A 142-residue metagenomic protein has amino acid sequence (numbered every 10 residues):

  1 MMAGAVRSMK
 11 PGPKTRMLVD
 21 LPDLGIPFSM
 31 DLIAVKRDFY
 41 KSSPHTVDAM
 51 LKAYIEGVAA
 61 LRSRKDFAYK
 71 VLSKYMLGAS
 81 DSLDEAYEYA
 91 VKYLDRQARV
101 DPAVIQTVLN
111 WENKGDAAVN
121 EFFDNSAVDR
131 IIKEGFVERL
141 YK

Functional and structural regions predicted by a protein language model:
M1-G4, D23, D38: Solvent-exposed coil/turn segments that connect beta secondary-structure elements in extracytoplasmic/periplasmic
G4-A5, F67: Short alpha-helical
A5-P22: Ligand-binding "clamshell"
L21-S29: A structural motif
S29-T46: A bilobed periplasmic-binding-protein/Venus flytrap-type ligand-binding module shared by bacterial periplasmic
K41-V119: Secondary-structure end/capping motifs
N110-K142: Conserved C-terminal helix/tail region of periplasmic/extracytoplasmic solute-binding proteins
